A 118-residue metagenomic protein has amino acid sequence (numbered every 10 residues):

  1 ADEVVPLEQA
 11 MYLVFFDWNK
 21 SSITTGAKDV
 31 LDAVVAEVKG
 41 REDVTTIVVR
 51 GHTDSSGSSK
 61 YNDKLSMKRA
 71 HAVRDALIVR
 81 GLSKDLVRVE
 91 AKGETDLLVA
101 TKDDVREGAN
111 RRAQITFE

Functional and structural regions predicted by a protein language model:
A1-T46: Periplasmic peptidoglycan-binding/tethering modules of Gram-negative envelope proteins
G26-K28, K39, R50-E118: Periplasmic OmpA-like peptidoglycan-binding domain that tethers envelope proteins to the cell wall
